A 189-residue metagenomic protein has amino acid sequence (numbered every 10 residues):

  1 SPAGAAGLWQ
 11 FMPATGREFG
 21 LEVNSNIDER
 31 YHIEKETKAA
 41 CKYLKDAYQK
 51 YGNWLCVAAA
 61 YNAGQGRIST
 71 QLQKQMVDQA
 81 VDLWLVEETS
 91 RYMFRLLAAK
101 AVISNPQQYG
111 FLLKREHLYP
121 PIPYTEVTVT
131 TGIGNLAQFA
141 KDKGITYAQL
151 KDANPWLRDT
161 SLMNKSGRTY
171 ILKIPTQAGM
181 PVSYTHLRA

Functional and structural regions predicted by a protein language model:
S1-G20: Short, surface-exposed glycine/acidic/tryptophan-bearing loops
V23-N26, R30-Q49, L55, A59-R188: Extracytoplasmic and endomembrane cell-envelope/extracellular-matrix remodeling and assembly machinery
